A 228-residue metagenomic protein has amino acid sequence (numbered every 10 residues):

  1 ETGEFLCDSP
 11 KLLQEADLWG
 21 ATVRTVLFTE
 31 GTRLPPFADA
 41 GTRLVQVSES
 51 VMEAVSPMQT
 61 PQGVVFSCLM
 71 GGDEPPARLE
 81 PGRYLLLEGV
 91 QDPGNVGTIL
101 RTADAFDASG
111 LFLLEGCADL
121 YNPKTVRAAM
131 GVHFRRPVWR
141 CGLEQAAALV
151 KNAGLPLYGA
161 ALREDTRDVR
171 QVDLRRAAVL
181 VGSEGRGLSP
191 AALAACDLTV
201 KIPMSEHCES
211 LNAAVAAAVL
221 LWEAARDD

Functional and structural regions predicted by a protein language model:
E1-Q59: N-terminal positively charged helical leader segments and presequences
D8, F66, T102-F106, C117-H133 (+1 more regions): Structured adenosyl-cofactor binding patch, chiefly the S-adenosyl-L-methionine
L18, G71-G72, P76-D165: RNA substrate-binding interface of SAM-dependent RNA methyltransferases
L34-G41, P76-R78, A191-A194: Short loop/helix-cap segments at secondary-structure boundaries that form the rim of catalytic
A38-S48, G82, R175-A178, D197: Active-site regions of enzymes building and remodeling cell-envelope glycoconjugates
V47-S48, E88, L114-E115, P137 (+1 more regions): Short beta->alpha connector loops at strand-helix junctions that form conserved, small/polar/Pro-enriched
Y158-C208: Active-site/ligand-binding-proximal alpha/beta "capping" segment
